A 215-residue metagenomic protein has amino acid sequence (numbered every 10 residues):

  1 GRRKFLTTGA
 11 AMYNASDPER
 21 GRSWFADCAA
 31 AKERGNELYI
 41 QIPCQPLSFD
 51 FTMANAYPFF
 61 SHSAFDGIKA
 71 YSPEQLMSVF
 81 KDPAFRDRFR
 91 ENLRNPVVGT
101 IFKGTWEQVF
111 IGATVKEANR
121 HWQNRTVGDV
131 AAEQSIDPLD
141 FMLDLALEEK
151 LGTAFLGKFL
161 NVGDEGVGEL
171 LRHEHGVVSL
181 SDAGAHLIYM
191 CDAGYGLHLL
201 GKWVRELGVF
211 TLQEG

Functional and structural regions predicted by a protein language model:
G1-G208: Active-site neighborhoods of metal-dependent hydrolases
F210-E214: C-terminal amphipathic alpha-helical interaction region
